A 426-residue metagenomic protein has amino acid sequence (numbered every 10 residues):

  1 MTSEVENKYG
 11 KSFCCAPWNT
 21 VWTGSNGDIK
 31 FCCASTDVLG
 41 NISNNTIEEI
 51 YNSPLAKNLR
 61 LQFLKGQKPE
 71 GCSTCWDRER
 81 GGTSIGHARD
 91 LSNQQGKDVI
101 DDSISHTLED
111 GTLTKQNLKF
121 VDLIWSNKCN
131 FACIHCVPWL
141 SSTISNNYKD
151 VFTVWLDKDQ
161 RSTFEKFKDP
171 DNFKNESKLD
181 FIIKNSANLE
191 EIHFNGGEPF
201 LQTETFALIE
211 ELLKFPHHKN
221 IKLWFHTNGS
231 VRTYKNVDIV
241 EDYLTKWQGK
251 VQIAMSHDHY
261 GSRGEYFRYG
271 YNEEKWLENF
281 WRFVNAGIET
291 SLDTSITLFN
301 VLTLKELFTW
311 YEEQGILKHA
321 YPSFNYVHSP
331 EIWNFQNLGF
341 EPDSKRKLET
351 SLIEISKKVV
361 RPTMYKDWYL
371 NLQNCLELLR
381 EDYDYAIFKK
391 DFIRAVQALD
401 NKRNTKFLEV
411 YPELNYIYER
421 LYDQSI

Functional and structural regions predicted by a protein language model:
M1-D169, N185-S186, W368-I426: N-terminal pre-core extensions flanking Radical SAM catalytic domains
G24-N26, W224, T245-H257, G261 (+1 more regions): Conserved C-terminal portion of the radical SAM core fold that forms the substrate/S-adenosylmethionine-binding
C33, F173-E176: Eukaryotic beta-rich interaction modules
S73, F131-I134, F194, A207-E210 (+2 more regions): A broad, structural surface signal
L118-K128, W139-K174, A187-E204, F215-N236 (+3 more regions): Core AdoMet radical
K178-K184: Short amphipathic alpha-helix with an adjacent loop that forms part of the alpha/beta core around
E204-E210, Y234-Y243, T303-L307: Distinct, well-ordered alpha-helical segments
E210-L213, V284: Alpha-helical repeat scaffolds in large eukaryotic proteins
